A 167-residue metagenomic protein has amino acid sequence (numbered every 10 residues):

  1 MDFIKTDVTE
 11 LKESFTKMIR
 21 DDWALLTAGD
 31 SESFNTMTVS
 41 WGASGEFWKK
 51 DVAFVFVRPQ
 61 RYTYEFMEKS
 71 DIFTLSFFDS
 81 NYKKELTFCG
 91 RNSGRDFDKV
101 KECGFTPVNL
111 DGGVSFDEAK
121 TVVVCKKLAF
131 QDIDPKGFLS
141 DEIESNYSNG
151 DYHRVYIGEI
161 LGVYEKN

Functional and structural regions predicted by a protein language model:
M1-N167: Active-site-proximal mixed secondary-structure blocks
